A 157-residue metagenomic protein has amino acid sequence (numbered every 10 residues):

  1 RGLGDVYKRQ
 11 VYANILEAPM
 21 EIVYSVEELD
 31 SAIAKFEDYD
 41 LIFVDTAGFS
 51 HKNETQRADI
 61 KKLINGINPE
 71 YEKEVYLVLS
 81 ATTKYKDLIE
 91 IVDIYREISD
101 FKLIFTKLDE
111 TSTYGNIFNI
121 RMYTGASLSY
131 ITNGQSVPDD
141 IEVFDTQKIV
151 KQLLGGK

Functional and structural regions predicted by a protein language model:
R1, E27-E28, G48-H51, A81-Y85 (+2 more regions): Conserved nucleotide-binding/hydrolysis micro-motifs of P-loop NTPases
R1, I15-L29, F36-D59: Switch II (G3) loop of P-loop NTPases
G2-Y7: Short, small-residue-biased leader/transition segments that mark boundaries at the very start of proteins
A13-L16, A34-Y39, G66-Y71, Y95-I98: Conserved catalytic network of the ASCE P-loop NTPase/AAA+ motor domain
H51-R57, D87-I89, Y114-N116: Conserved ATPase-coupling elements of RecA-like P-loop NTPase cores
Q56-T82: Inter-motif core of Ras-like GTPase G domains
Y71-L79, R96-G115, T124-N133: Conserved beta-strand/loop subsegment of P-loop NTPase cores
F118-K157: NTP-binding/hydrolysis catalytic cores, primarily Walker-type P-loop NTPases
